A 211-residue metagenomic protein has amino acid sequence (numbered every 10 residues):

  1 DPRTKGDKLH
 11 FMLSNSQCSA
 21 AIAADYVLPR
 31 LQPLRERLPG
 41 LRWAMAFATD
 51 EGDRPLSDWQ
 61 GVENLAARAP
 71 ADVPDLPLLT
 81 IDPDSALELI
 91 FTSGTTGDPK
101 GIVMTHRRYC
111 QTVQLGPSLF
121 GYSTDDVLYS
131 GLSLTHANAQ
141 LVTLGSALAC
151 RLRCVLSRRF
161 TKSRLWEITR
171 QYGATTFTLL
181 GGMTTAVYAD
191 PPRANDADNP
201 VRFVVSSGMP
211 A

Functional and structural regions predicted by a protein language model:
D1-L65: Structural core segment of the AMP-binding/adenylate-forming
H10, L78, S163-W166, R193: Short hydrophobic/charged patches on amphipathic alpha-helices used for structural packing and interfaces
A21, A86, T92-T95, L128 (+4 more regions): Conserved S/T- and glycine-rich ATP-binding loop of Class I adenylate-forming
A23-Q32, L132, R158-R164, A174-A211: Adenylate-forming
L38-W43, L152, D198-R202: A short helix->loop->beta-strand "cap" motif at the edges of active sites that frequently abuts
M45-A46, A67-F91, D98, G121-V127: Conserved pre-ATP/AMP-binding loop-to-beta segment of ANL
L87-Q111: Conserved AMP-binding A3 loop
C110-V127, T135-T176, T184, D190: Conserved AMP-binding/adenylation subdomain of ANL enzymes
